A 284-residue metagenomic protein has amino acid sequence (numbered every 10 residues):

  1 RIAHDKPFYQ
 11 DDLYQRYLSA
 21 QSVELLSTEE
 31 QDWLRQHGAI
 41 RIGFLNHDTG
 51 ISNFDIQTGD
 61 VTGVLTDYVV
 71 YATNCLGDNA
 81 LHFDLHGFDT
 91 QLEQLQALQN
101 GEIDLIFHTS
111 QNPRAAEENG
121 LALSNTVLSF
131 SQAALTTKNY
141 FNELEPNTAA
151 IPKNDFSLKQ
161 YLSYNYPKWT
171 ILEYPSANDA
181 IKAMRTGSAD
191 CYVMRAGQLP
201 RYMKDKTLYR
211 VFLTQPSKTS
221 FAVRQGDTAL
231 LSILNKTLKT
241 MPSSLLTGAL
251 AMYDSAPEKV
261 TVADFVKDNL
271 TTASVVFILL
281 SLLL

Functional and structural regions predicted by a protein language model:
R1, T49, T66, V70 (+3 more regions): Acidic, polar ligand-binding/catalytic clefts
R1, Y166-F212: Ordered, small/hydrophobic-rich secondary-structure cores
R1-T28, T66-L76, K138-Y164, A196-Q198 (+1 more regions): Extended ligand-binding regions for polar small-molecule ligands
D5, T28-N119, L158, K168-K182 (+1 more regions): Extracytoplasmic small-molecule ligand-binding "clamshell" domains of the periplasmic binding protein/Venus flytrap
L34-Q36, F141-P146, R185-G187: Flexible, charged surface loops at secondary-structure boundaries
I40-L45, I106, N147-P152, Y192 (+1 more regions): Short, well-ordered beta-strand segments
Q57-V64, H86-T90, T126, F141 (+4 more regions): Extracytoplasmic/periplasmic, Sec-exported soluble proteins
V260-L284: Alpha-helical transmembrane signal-anchor helices
